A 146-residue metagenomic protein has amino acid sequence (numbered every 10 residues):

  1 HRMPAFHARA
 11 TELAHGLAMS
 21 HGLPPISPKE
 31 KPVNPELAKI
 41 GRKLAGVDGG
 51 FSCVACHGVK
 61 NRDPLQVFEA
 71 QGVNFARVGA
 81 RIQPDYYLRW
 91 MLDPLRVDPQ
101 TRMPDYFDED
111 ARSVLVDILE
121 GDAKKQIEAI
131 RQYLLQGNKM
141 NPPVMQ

Functional and structural regions predicted by a protein language model:
H1-A8, G58-W90, D105-V116: Gly/Gly-Pro-rich "capping" loops immediately C-terminal to redox-active cysteine motifs in periplasmic/lumenal
M3, L13, L17, G41 (+5 more regions): The canonical Cys-X-X-Cys-His
F6, A10, N34-L37, A45-G49 (+4 more regions): Active-site-proximal structural scaffolding
F6-R9, L13, V116-I130, Q136: Soluble extramembrane regions of membrane proteins in the secretory/endomembrane system
A18-I26, G46, A80, L92-R96 (+3 more regions): Sec-exported extracytoplasmic/periplasmic mature domains
H21-D48, P142-Q146: Electrostatic cytochrome c docking/interface patches
P24, G46-Q71, R96-P99, K139-V144: Periplasmic/extracellular electron-transfer cofactor-ligation site, primarily the c-type cytochrome heme-c attachment
D48, V114-I118, Q126, N138-M145: Extracytoplasmic/secretory-pathway proteins
